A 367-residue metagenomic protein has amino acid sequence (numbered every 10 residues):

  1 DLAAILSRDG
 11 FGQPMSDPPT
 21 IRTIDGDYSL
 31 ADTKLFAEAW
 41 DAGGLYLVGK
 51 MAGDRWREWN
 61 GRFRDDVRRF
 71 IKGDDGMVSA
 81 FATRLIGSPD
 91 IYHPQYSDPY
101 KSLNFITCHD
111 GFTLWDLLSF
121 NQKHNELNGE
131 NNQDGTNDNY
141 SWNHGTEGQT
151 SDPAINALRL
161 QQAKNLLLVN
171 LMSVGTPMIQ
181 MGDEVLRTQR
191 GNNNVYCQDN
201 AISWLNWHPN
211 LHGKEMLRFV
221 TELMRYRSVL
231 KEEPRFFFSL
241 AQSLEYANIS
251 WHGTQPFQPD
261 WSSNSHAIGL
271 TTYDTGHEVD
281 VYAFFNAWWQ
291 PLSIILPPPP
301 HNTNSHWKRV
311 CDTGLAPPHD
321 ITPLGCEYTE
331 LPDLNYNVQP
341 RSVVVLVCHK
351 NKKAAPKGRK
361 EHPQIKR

Functional and structural regions predicted by a protein language model:
D1-R8, T23, T33, W251 (+1 more regions): Short intrinsically disordered, low-complexity coil segments enriched in acidic
A3, W40, H349: Flexible loop residues that form catalytic and substrate-binding hotspots at small-molecule/glycan-binding clefts
A3-M15, G145-R159, W204-N210: The substrate-binding groove and active-site-proximal loops of carbohydrate-active enzymes, especially glycoside
I5-D9, A42-L47, F112-W115, L186-R190 (+3 more regions): Flexible loop/turn segments at secondary-structure boundaries
S16-M181, V185, N194-Q198, E233-P234 (+4 more regions): Conserved alpha/beta catalytic core and glycan-binding cleft of carbohydrate-active enzymes
I155-K164, V169-I179, D183-R367: Carbohydrate-interacting/catalytic domains
